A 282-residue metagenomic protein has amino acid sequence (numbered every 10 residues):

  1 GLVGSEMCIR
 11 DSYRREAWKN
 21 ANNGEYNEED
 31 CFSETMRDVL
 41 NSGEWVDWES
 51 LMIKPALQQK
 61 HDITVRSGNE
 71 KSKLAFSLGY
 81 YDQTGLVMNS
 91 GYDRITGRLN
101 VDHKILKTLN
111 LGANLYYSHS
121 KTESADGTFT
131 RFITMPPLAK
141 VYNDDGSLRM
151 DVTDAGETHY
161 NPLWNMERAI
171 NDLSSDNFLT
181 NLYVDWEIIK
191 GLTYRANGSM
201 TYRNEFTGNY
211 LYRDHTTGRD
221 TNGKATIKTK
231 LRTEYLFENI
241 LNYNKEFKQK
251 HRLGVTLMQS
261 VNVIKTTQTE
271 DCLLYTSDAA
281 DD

Functional and structural regions predicted by a protein language model:
L2, D278-D282: A short, hydrophobic C-terminal helix/tail in secreted or cell-surface proteins
S5-E6, R10-W45, G85-Y92, T96-L179 (+1 more regions): Surface-exposed loop/interface segments of Gram-negative outer-membrane beta-barrel transport/assembly proteins
W45-A56: Periplasmic N-terminal accessory/gating domains of Gram-negative outer-membrane beta-barrel systems
M52, K60-D82, L86, R98-K104 (+1 more regions): Predominantly transmembrane beta-strands of Gram-negative outer membrane beta-barrel pores used for transport
Q58, N69-E70, L106-T108, E187-I189 (+1 more regions): Outer-membrane beta-barrel channels and translocator barrels
